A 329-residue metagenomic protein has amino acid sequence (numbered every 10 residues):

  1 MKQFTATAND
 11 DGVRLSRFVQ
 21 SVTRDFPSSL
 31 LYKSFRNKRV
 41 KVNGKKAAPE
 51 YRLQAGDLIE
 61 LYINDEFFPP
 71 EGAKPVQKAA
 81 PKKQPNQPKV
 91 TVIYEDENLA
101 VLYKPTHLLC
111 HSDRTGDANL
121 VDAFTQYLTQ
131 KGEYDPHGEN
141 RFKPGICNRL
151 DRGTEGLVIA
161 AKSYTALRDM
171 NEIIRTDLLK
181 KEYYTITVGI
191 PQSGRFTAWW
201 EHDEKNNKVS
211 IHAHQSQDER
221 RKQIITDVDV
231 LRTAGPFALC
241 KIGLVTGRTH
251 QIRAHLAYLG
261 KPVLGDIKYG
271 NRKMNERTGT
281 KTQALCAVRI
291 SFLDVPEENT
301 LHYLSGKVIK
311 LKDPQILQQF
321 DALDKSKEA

Functional and structural regions predicted by a protein language model:
M1-A329: RNA pseudouridine synthases
